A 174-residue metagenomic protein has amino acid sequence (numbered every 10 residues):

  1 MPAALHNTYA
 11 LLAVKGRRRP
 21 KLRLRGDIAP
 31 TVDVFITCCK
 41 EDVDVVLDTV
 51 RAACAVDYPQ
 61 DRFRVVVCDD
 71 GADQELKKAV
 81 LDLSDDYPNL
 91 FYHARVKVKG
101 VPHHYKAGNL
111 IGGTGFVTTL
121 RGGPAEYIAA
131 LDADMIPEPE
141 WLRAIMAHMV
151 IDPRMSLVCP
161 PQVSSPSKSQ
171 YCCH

Functional and structural regions predicted by a protein language model:
H6-Y9, K15-H174: Internal catalytic domains of large membrane-associated glycosyltransferases
